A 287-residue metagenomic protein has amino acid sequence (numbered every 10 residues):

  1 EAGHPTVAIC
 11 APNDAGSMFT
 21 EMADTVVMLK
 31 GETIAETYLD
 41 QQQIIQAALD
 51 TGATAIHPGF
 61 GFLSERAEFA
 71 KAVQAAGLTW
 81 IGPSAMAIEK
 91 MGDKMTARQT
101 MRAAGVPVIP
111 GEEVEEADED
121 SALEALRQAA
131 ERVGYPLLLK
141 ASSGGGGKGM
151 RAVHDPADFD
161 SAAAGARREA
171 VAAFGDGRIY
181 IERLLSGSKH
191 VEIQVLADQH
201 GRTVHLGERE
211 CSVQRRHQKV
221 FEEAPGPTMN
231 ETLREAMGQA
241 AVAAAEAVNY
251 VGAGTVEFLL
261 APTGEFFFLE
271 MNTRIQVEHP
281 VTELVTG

Functional and structural regions predicted by a protein language model:
E1-V256, L260-V285: N-terminal beta-alpha lobe that positions the nucleotide/phosphoryl donor in ATP/NTP-coupled carboxylate activation
